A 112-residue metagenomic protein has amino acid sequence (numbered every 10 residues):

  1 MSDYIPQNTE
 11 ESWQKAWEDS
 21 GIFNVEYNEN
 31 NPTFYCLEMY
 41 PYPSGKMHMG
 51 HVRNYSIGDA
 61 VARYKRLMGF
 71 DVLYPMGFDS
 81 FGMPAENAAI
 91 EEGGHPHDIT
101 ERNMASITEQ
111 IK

Functional and structural regions predicted by a protein language model:
M1-K112: N-terminal, positively charged nucleic-acid-binding surface of large information/translation enzymes
